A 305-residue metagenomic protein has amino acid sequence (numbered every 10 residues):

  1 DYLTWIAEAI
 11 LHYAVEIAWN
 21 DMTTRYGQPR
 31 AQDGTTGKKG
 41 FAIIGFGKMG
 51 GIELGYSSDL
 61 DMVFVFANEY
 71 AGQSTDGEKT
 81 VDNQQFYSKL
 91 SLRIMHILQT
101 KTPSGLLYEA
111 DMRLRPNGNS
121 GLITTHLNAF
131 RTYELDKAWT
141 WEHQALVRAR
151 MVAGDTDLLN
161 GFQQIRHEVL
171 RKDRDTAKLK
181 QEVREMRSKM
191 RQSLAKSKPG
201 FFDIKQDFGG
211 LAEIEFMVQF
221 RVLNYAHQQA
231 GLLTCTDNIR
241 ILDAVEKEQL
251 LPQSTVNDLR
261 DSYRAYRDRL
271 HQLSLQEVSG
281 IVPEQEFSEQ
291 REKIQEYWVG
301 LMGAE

Functional and structural regions predicted by a protein language model:
D1-E305: A nucleotide- and high-energy phosphate-metabolite-utilizing enzyme signature
